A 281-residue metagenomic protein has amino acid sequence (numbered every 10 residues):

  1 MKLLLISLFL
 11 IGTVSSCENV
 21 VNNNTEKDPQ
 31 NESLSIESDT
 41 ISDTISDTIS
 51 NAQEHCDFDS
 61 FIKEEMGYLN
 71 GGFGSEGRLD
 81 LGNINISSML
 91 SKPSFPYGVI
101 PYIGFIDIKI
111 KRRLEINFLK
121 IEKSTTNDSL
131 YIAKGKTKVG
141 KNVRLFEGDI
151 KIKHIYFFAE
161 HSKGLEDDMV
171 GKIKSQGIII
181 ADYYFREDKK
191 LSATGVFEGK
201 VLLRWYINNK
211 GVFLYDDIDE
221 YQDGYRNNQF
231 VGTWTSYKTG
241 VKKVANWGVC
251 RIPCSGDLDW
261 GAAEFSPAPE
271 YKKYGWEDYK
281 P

Functional and structural regions predicted by a protein language model:
L4-G12: Sec-dependent N-terminal signal peptides
V14-S16: C-terminal motif of bacterial Sec signal peptides marking the signal peptidase cleavage site
E18-V20: Bacterial signal peptide processing site
N23-P29: Low-complexity, prion-like intrinsically disordered regions of RNA granule-associated mRNA regulation factors, enriched
C56-P281: Central antiparallel beta-sheet cores of small beta-barrel/beta-sandwich binding domains
